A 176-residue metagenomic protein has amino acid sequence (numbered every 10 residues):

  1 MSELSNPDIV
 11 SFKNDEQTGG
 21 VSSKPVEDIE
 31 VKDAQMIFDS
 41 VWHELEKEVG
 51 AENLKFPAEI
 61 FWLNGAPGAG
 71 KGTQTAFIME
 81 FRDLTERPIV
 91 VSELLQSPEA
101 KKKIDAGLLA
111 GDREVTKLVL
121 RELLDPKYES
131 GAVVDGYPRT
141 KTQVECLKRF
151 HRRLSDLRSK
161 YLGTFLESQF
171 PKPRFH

Functional and structural regions predicted by a protein language model:
M1-H176: Glycine-rich phosphate-binding loop of ATP-dependent small-molecule kinases
